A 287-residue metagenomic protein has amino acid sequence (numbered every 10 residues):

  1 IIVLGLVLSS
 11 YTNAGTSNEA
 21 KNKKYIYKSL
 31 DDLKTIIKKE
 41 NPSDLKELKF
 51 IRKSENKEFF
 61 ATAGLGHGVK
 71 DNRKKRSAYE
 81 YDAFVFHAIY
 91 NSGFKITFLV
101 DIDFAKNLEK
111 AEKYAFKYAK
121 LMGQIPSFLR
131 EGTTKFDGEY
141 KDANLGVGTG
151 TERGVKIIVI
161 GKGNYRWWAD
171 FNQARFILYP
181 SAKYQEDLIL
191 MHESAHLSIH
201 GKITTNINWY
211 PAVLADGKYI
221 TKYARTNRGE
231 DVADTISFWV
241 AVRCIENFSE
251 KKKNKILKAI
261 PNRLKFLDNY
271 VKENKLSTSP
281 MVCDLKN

Functional and structural regions predicted by a protein language model:
I1-S17: Classical Sec-dependent N-terminal signal peptides that target proteins to the secretory pathway
I2-L4, I26-S29, R263, K272: Terminal low-complexity, poorly structured segments
G15-K162, R166-W167, L276-N287: A metal-dependent hydrolase signature that marks the N-terminal structural subdomain at the beginning of catalytic folds
K75, S92-E109, E131-N287: Active-site-flanking segments in enzyme catalytic domains
